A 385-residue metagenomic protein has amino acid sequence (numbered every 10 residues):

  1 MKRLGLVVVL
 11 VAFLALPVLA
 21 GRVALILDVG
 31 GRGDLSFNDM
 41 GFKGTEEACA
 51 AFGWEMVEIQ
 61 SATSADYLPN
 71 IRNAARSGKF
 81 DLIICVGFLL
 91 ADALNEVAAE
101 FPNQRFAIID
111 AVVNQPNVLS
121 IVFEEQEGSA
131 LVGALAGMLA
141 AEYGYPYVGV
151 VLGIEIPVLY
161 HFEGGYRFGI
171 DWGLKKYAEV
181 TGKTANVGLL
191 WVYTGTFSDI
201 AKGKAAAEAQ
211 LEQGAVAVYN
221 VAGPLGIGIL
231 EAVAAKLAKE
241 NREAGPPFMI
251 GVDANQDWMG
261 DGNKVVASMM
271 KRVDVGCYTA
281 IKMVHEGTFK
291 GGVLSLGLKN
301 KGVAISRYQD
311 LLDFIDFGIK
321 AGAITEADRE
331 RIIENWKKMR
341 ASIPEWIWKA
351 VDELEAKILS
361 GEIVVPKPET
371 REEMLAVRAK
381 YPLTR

Functional and structural regions predicted by a protein language model:
M1-G5: Positively charged n-region of N-terminal signal peptides that target proteins for export
V7-P17: Bacterial N-terminal signal peptides
A20-R385: A residue-level marker of the well-folded mature domains of exported/periplasmic proteins
